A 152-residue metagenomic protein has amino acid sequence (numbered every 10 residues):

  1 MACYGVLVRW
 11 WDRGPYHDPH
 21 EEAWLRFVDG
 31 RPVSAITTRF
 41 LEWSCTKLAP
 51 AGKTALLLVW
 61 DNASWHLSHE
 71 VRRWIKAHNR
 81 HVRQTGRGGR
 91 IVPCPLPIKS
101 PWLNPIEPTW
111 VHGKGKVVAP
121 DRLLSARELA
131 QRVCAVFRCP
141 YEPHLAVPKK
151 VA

Functional and structural regions predicted by a protein language model:
M1-K53: Electropositive, glycine- and tryptophan-enriched low-complexity nucleic-acid-binding patches
G5-V6, L41, W60-D61, N104-E107 (+1 more regions): Short, conserved catalytic/metal-binding motifs centered on acidic residues
F27-V28, C94-I98: Conserved beta-strand termini and adjacent loop/short-helix elements that scaffold enzyme active sites in alpha/beta
L48-A51, R73, H78, P93: Aromatic-rich, lipid-facing transmembrane alpha helices and their immediate juxtamembrane interface loops in integral
K53-L67, L96, N104: Acidic/histidine-rich, metal-coordinating catalytic segments
T54, V82-V92: A short helix-to-beta-strand connector/capping loop
S68-Q84: Short, aromatic/basic amphipathic alpha-helical patches
R90-V92, K99, L103-A152: C-terminal anion-handling pockets and recognition modules
